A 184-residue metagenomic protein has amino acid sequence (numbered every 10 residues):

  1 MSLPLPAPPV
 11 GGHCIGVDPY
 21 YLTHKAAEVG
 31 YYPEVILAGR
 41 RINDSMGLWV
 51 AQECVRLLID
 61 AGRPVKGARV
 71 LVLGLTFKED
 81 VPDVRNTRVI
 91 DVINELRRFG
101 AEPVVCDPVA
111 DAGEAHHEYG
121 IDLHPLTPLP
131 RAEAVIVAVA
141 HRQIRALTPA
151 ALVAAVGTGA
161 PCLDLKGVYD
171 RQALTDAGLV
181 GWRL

Functional and structural regions predicted by a protein language model:
M1-L184: Structural/interface elements that position substrates and couple domains in central-metabolism enzymes
